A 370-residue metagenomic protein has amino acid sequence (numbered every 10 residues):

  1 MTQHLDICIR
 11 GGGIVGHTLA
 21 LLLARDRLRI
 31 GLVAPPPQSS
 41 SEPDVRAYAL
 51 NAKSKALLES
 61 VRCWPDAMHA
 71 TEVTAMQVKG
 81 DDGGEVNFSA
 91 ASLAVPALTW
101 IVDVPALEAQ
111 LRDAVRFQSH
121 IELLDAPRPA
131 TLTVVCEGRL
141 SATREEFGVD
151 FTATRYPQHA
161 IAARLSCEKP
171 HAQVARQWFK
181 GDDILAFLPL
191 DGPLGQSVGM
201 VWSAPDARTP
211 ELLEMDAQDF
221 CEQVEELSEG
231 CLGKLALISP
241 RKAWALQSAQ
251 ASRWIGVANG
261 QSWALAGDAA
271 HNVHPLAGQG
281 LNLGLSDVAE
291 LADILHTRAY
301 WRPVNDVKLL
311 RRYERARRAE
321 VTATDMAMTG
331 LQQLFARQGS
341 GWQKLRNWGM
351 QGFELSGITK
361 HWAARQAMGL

Functional and structural regions predicted by a protein language model:
T2-Q3, A56-S60, M68-F147, T152-A160: Conserved N-terminal helical subregion
H4-C8, G12-T74: Glycine-rich FAD cofactor-binding loop and adjacent beta-loop-alpha segment at the N-terminus of flavoprotein
D6-I7, I30, T131-T133, A264: Hydrophobic "anchor" residues on beta-strands that sit immediately upstream of conserved functional sites
R10, V33, C136, G267 (+1 more regions): Active-site flanking residues adjacent to catalytic metal/cofactor-binding acidic residues
L58, T133-A243: Conserved FAD-binding catalytic core of PHBH/FMO-like flavoproteins
R208-N305: FAD/FMN-dependent oxidoreductases across multiple families
D293-L370: C-terminal helical "tail/cap" subdomain of flavin- and related membrane-associated enzymes
